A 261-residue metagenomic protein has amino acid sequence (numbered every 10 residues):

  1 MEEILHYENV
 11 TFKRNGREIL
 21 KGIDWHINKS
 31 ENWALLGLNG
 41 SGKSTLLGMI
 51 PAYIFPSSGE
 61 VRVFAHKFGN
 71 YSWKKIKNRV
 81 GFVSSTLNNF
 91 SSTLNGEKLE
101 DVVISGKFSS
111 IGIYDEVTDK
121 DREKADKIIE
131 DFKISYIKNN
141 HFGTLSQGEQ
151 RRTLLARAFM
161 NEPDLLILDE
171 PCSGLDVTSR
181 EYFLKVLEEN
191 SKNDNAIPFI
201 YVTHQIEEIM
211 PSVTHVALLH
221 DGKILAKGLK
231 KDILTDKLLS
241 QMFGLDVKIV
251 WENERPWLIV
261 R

Functional and structural regions predicted by a protein language model:
L5, I19-G22: Conserved structural motif at the start of ABC-family nucleotide-binding domains
P51: Helix-to-loop junction immediately C-terminal to a conserved catalytic motif
G59-G69, I76: Conserved ABC transporter NBD signature motif
I104, D119-I137, E162: Conserved ABC ATPase "signature" region
L166-E170: Catalytic Walker B motif of ABC-type/P-loop ATPase nucleotide-binding domains
Q241-R261: ABC ATPase nucleotide-binding domains
